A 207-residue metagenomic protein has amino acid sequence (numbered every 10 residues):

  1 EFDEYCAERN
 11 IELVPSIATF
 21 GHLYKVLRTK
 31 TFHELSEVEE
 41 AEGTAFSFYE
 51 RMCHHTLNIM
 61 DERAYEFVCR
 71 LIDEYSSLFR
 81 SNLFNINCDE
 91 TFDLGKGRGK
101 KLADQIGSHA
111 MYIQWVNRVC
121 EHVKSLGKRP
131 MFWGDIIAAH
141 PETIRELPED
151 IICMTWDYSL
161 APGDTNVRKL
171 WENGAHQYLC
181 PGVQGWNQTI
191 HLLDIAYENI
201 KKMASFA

Functional and structural regions predicted by a protein language model:
E1-C153, V183-G185: Aromatic-lined carbohydrate-binding surfaces of glycoside hydrolases
V38-E42, Y112, T155-Y158, Q177-C180 (+1 more regions): Glycine-rich loops and low-complexity Gly/Arg-rich segments that provide flexible linkers or classic glycine-based
C69-I72, G163-V167, A196-F206: Short, acidic/polar
E90-F92, D150, R168-Y197: Active-site clefts of carbohydrate-active enzymes
V123-R129, E172-Q177, S205-F206: Structural alpha-beta junctions
I137-H140, M154-T165, G185-Y197: Acidic-and-aromatic substrate-binding clefts and catalytic sites of carbohydrate-active enzymes
R145, P162-N173: Noncatalytic carbohydrate-binding groove/subsite architecture in carbohydrate-active enzymes
